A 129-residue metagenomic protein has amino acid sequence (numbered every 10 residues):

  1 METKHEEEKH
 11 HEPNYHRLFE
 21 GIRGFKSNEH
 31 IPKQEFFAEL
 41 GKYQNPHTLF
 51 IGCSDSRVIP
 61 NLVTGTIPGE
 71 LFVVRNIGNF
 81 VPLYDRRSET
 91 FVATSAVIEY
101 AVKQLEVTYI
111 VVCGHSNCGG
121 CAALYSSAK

Functional and structural regions predicted by a protein language model:
E2-F91: Short, conserved "active-site rim" segments that organize catalytic pockets and cofactor/ligand binding
L62, I67-K129: Short HxH-centered metal-ligating active-site micro-motif
